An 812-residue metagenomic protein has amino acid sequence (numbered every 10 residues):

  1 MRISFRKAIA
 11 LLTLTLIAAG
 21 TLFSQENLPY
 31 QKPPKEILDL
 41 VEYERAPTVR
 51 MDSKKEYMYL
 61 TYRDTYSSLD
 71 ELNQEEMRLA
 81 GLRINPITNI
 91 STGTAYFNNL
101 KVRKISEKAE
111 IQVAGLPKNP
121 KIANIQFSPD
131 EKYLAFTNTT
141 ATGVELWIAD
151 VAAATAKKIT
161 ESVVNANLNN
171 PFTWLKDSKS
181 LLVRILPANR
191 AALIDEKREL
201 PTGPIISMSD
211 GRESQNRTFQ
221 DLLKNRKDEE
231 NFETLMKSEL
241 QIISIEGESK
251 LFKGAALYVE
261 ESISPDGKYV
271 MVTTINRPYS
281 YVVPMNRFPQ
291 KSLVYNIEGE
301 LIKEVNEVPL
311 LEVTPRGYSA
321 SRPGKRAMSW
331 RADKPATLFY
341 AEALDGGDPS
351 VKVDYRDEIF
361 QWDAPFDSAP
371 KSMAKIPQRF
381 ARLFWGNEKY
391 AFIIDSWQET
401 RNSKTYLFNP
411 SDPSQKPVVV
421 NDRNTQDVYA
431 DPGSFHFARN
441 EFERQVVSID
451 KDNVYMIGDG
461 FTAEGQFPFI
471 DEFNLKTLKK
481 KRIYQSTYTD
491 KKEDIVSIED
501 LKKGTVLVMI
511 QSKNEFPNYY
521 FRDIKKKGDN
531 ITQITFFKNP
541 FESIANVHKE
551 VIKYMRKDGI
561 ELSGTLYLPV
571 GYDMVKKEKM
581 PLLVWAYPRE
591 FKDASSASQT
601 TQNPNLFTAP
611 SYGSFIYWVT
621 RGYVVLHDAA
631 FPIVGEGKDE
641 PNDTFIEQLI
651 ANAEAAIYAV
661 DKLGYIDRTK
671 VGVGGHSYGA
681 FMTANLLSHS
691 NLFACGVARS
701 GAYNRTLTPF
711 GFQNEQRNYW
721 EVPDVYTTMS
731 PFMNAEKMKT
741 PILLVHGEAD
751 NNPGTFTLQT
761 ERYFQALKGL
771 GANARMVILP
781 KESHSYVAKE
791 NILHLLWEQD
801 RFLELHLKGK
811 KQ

Functional and structural regions predicted by a protein language model:
M1-L12: Bacterial N-terminal signal peptides that target proteins for export
L11-L14, L22-N530, F536-V547, E561 (+2 more regions): Beta-propeller folds
Y96-K101, I105, Q599-Q812: Active-site-proximal cap/loop segments of hydrolase catalytic domains
S292, L338, V420, Y519 (+6 more regions): Conserved hydrophobic/aromatic pocket- or pore-lining residues that grip, position, or stack substrates in active sites
T535-E578: N-terminal cap/lid segment of alpha/beta-hydrolase-fold proteins
M580, Y587-K592, T601-N603: Active-site glycine-rich loops that stabilize anionic/oxyanionic intermediates across multiple enzyme folds
L583-W585, V625: Hydrophobic beta-strand anchors of alpha/beta hydrolase catalytic cores
A586-Y587, H746: The conserved beta1-alpha1 loop
